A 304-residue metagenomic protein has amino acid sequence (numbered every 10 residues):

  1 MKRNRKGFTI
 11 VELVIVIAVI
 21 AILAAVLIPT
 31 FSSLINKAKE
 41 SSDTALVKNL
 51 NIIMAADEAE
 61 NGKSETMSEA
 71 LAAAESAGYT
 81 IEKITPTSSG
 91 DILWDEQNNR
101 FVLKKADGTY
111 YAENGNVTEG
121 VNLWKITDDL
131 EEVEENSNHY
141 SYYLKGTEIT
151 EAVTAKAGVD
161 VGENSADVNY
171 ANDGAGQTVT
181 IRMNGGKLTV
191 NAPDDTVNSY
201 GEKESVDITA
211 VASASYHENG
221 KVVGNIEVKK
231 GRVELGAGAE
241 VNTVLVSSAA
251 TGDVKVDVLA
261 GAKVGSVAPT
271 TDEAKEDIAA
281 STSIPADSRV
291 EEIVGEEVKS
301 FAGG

Functional and structural regions predicted by a protein language model:
M1-R3: N-terminal secretory signal peptides that target proteins for export/translocation
R5-F31: N-terminal single-pass transmembrane signal-anchor helix
I28-D43: Sec-dependent signal peptide cleavage junction
K39-S64: Membrane-proximal N-terminal amphipathic helix
D43, M67-A70, K275: Short amphipathic alpha-helical segments that mediate assembly, nucleic-acid/protein binding, or membrane association
A56-L144: Periplasmic/extracellular, small/polar-rich flexible segments of pilin-like filament-forming proteins
D129, V133-G304: Extended beta-solenoid/beta-helix repeat architectures
